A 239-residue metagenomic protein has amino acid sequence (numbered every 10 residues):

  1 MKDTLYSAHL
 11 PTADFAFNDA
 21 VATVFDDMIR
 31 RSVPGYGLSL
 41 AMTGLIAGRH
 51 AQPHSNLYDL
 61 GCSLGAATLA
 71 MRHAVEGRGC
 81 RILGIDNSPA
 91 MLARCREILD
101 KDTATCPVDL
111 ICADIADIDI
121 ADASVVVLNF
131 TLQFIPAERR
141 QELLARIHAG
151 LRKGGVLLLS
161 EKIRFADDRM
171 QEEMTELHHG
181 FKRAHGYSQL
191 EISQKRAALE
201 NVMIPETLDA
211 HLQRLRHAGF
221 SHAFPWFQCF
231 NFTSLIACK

Functional and structural regions predicted by a protein language model:
P11-D14, D19-S39: Class I SAM-dependent methyltransferase Rossmann-like catalytic core, especially the SAM/SAH-binding loop
G35-P53: Conserved alpha-helix/loop element of class I SAM-dependent methyltransferases that forms part of the SAM/SAH-binding
Y58, L64, T68-A116: Class I SAM-dependent methyltransferase SAM/SAH-binding core
V127: A conserved beta-strand element that flanks and buttresses the S-adenosyl-L-methionine
Q141-K153: A short glycine-rich, Lys/Arg-flanked "PGG" loop and its adjoining helix->strand segment in the class I
L158-A184: Conserved class I S-adenosyl-L-methionine
N201-A218: Short alpha-helix
A218-K239: Core SAM-dependent methyltransferase catalytic element
